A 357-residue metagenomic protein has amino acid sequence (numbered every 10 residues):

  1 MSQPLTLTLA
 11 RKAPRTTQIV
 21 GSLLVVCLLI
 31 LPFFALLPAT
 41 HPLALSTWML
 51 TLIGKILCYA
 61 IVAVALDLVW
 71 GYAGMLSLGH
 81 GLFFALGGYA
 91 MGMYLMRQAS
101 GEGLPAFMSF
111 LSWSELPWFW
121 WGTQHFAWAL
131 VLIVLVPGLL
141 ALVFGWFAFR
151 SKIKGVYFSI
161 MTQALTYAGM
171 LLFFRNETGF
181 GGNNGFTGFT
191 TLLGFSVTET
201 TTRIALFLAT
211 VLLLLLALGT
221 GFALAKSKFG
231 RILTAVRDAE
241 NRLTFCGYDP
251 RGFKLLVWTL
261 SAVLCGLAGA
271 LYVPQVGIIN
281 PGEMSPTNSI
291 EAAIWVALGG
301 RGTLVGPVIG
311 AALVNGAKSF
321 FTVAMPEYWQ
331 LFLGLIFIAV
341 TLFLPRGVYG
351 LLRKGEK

Functional and structural regions predicted by a protein language model:
S2-K357: Transmembrane alpha-helices and adjacent helix-loop boundaries
